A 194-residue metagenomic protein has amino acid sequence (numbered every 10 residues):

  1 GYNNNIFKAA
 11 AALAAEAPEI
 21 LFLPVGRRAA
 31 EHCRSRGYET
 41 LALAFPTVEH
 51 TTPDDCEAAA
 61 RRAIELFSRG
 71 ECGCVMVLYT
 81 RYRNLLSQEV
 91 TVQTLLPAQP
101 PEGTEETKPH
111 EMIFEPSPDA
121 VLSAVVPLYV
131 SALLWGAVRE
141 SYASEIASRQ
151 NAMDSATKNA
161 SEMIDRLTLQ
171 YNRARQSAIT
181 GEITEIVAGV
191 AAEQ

Functional and structural regions predicted by a protein language model:
G1-Q194: C-terminal beta-strand-loop-alpha-helix "lid" module of Rossmann-like NAD(P)-dependent dehydrogenases
